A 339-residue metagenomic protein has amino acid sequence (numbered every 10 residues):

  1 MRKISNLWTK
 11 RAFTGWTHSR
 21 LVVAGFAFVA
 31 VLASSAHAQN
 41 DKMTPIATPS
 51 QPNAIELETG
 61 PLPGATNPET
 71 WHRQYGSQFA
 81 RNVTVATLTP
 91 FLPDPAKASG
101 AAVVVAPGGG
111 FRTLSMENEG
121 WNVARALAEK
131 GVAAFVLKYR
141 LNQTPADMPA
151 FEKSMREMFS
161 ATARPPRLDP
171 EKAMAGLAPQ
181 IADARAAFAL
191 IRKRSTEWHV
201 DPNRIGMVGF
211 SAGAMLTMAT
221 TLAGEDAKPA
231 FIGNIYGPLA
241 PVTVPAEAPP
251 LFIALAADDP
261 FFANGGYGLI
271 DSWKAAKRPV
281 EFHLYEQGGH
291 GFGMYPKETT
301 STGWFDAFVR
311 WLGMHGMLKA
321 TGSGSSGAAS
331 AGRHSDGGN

Functional and structural regions predicted by a protein language model:
N40-K97: N-terminal cap/lid segment of alpha/beta-hydrolase-fold proteins
S99-G108: Short beta-strand element of the alpha/beta-hydrolase
E117-F135, D271: Short amphipathic alpha-helix adjacent to the substrate-entry channel of hydrolases
A150-S195, D306-A307: Alpha/beta-hydrolase active-site loop
A178-A248, A329-G332: Primarily recognizes the serine-hydrolase "nucleophile elbow" in alpha/beta-hydrolase and SGNH/GDSL folds
I253-L255: Short beta-strand/loop motif that positions the catalytic acidic residue of the alpha/beta-hydrolase fold
P260-G266: Conserved alpha/beta-hydrolase "acid-adjacent" motif
K274, P279-N339: C-terminal catalytic histidine-bearing segment of alpha/beta-hydrolase fold enzymes
